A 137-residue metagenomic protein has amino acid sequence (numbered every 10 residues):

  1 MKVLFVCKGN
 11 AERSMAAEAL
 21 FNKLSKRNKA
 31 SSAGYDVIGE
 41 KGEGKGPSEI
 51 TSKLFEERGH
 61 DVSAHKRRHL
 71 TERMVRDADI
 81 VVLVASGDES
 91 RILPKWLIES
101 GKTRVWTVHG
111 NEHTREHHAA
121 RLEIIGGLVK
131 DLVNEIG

Functional and structural regions predicted by a protein language model:
M1-F5, V75-R76, G126-N134: N-terminal/domain-start segments enriched in small and hydrophobic, helix-friendly residues, covering either
M1-T71: Conserved active-site segments centered on acidic
S25-K29, D77, E99-K102: Short glycine/proline-enriched coil/turn segments at helix->beta-strand junctions
S32, L83, R104-T107: Structural signal for conserved beta-strand scaffold positions within catalytic alpha/beta enzyme cores
E49, R73-R76, E116-E123: Generic alpha-helical secondary structure signal
H65-W96: Mid-chain, well-packed structural core segment of small domains
E89-G137: Phosphate-binding/catalytic loops
